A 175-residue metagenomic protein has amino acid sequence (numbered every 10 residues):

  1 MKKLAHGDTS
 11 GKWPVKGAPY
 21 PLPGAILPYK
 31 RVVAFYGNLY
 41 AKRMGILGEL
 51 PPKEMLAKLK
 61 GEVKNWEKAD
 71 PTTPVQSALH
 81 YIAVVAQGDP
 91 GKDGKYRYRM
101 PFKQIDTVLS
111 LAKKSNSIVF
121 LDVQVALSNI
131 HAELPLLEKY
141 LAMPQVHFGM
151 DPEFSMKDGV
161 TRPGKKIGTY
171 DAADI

Functional and structural regions predicted by a protein language model:
M1-Y98: Alpha/beta catalytic barrel-like cores
T9, T72-T73, T107, T161 (+1 more regions): Residue-identity detector for threonine
L50-E54, Y96-M100, N129-A132, K166-D174: Alpha-helix N-cap and loop-to-helix initiation/capping positions
N65-E67, P74-E153: Substrate-binding cleft of extracellular glycoside hydrolase catalytic domains
P152-I175: Substrate-binding surface in catalytic domains of secreted glycosidases
